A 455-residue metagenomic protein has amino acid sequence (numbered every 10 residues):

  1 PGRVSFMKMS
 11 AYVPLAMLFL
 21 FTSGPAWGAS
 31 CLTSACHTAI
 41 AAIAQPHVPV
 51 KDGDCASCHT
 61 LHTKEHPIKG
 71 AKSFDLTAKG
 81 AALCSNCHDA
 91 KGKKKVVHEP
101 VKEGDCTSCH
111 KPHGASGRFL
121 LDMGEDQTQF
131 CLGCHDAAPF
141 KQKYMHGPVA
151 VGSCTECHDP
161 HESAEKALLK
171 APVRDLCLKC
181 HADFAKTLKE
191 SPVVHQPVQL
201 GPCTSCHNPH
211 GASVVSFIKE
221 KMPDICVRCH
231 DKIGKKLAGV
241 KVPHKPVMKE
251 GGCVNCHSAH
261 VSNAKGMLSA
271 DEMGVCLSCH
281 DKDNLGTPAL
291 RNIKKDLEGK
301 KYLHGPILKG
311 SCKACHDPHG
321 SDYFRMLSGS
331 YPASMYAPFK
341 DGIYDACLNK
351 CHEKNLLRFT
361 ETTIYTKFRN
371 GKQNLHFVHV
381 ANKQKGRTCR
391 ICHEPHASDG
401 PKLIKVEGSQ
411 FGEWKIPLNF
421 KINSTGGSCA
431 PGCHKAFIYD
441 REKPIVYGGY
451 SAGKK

Functional and structural regions predicted by a protein language model:
G2-P14: Bacterial N-terminal signal peptides that target proteins for export
P14-S23: Bacterial N-terminal signal peptides
G24-K455: Short sequence/structural segments immediately N-terminal
